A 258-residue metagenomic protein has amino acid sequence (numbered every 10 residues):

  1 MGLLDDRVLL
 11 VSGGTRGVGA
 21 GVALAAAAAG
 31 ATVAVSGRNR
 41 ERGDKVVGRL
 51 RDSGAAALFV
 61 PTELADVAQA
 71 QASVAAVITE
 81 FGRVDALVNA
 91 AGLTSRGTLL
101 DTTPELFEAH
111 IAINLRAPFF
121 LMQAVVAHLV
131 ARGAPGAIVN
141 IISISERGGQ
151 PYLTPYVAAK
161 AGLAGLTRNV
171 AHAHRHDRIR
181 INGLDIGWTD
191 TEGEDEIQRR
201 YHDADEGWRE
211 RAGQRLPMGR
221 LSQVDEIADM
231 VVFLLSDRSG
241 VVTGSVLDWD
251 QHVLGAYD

Functional and structural regions predicted by a protein language model:
T15-G17, N39: Conserved glycine-rich cofactor-binding loop
V88, R175, R180, V242-G244: Short, small/polar-rich loop/turn modules that mediate ligand/substrate recognition or access, typified
T98-L99, L106-I111, A212: Substrate-binding pocket helix/loop in short-chain dehydrogenase/reductase
M122, A159, T167: Active-site helix of classical SDR
A127, H172-H176, G240: Alpha-helical segment proximal to the catalytic Tyr-Lys
S143: Residue(s) in the substrate-gating loop at a strand-loop-helix junction that position the organic substrate next
G148, V232, T243-D258: Short C-terminal tail/terminal secondary-structure segment of NAD(P)H-dependent dehydrogenase/reductase domains
